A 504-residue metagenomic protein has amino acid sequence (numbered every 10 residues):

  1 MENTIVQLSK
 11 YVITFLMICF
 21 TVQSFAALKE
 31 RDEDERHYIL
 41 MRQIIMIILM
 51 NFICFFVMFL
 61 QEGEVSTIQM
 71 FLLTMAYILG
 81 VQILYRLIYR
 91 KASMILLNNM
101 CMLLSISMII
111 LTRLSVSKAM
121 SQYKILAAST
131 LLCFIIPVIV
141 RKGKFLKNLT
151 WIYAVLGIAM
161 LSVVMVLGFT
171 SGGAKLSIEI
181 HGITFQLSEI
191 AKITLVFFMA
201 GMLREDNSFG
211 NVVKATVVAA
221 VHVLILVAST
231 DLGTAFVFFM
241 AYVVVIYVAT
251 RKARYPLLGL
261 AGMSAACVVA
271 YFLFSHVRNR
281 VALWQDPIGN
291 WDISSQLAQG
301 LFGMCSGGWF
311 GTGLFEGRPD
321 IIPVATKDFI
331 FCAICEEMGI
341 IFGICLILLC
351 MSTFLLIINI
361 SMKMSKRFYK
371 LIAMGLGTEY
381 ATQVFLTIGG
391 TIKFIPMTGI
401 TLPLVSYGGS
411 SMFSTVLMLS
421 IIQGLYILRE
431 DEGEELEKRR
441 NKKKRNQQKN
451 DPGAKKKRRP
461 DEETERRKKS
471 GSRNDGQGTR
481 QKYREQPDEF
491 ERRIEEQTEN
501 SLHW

Functional and structural regions predicted by a protein language model:
M1-M17: Hydrophobic transmembrane alpha-helical segments in integral membrane proteins
I18-F25, V81-I83: Alpha-helical transmembrane segments
V22-I39: Membrane-interface helix-loop junction between the first two transmembrane segments
E35-I39, S188, N211, E316-G317 (+3 more regions): Membrane-interface alpha-helices at helix entry/exit sites of multi-pass transporters
G63-I293, C332, E336-G390, L417 (+7 more regions): Hydrophobic alpha-helical transmembrane segments of multi-pass inner membrane proteins, especially in bacterial systems
V281, R429-R440: Short, Lys/Arg-enriched, Gly/Pro-containing loop segments at transmembrane-helix junctions of multi-pass membrane
P287-F331, I340-F342: TM-adjacent membrane-interface loops and short helices in multi-pass inner/ER membrane proteins
K393-E434: Transmembrane alpha-helices of multi-pass inner-membrane enzymes
